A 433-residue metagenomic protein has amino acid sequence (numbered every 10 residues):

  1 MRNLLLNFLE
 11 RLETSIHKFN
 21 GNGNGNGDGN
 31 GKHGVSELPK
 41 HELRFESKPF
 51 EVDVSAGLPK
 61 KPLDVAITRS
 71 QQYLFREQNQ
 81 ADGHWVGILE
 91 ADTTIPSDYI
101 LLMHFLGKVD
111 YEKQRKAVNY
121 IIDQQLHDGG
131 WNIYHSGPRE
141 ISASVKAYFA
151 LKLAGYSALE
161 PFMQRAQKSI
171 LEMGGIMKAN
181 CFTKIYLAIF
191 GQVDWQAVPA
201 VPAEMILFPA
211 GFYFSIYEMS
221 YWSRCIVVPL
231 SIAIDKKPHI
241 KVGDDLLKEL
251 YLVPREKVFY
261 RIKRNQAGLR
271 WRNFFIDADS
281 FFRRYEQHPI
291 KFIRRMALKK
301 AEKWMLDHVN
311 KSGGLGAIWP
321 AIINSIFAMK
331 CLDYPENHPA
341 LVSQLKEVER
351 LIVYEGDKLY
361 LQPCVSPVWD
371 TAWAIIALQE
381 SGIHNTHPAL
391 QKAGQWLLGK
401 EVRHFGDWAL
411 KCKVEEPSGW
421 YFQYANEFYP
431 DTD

Functional and structural regions predicted by a protein language model:
M1-D433: Preference for long, amphipathic alpha-helical scaffolds in soluble/luminal domains and all-alpha bundles
